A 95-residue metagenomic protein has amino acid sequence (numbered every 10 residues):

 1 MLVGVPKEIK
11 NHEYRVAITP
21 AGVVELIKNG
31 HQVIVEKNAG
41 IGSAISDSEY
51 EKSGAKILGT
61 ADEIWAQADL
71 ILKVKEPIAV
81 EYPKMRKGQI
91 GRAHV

Functional and structural regions predicted by a protein language model:
G4, E25-G42: Short internal beta-strands
P6-A17: Short, glycine-rich nucleotide/cofactor-binding loops
V16-I27: Histidine-anchored nucleotide/phosphate-binding helix
I34-I57: N-terminal beta-loop-helix "entrance" segment that forms/cooperates in small-molecule cofactor or anionic ligand
G54-Q67: Short acidic low-complexity segments
D69, Q89: Conserved acidic residues
P83-G88: Short, conserved loop/helix-junction motifs that constitute active-site signature segments in enzyme catalytic cores
A93-V95: Conserved small/polar residues in nucleotide/adenosyl-binding loops
